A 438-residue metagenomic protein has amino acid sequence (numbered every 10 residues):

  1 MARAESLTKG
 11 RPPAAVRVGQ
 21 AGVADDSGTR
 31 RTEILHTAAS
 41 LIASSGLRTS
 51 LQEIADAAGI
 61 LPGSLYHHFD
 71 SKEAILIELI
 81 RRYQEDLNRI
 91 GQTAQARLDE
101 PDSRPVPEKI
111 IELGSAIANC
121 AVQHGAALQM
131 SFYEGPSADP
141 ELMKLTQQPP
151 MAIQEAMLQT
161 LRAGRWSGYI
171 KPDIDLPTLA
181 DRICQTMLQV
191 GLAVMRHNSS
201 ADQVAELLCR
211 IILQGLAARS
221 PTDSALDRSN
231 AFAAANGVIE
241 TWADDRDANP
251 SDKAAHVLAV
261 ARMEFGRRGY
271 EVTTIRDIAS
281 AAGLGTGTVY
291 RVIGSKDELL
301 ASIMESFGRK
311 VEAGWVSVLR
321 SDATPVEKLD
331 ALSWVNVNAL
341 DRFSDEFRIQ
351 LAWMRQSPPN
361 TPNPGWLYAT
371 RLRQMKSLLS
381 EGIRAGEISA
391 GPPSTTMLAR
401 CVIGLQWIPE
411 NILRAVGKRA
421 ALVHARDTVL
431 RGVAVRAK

Functional and structural regions predicted by a protein language model:
M1-V18, N119, Q123, E155 (+8 more regions): C-terminal peripheral helix-coil segments that are non-catalytic and often amphipathic
E33, T37, A43-A74, E78 (+3 more regions): Helix-turn-helix
L47-R48, I170, I388: Conserved hydrophobic residue
E78, Q92-A127, L176, A205 (+1 more regions): Hydrophobic alpha-helical connector segments
R81-N88, E305-A313: Short, basic, alpha-helical segments at the C-terminal edge of helix-turn-helix-like DNA-binding modules
A118-K144, L158, S229, K328 (+2 more regions): Amphipathic alpha-helical segments used for helix-helix packing
M130, P140-S167, L176-A180, C184 (+3 more regions): Amphipathic alpha-helical packing segments from all-alpha helical-bundle domains
K310-G314, A331, N338-V435: C-terminal structured domain segments across diverse proteins
